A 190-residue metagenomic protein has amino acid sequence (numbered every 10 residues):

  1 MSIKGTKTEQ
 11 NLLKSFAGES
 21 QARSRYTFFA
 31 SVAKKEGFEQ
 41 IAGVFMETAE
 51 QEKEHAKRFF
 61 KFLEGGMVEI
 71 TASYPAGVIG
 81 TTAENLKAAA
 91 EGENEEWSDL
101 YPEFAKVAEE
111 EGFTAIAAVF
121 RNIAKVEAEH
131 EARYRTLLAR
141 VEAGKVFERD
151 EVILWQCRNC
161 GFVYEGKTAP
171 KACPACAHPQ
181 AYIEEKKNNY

Functional and structural regions predicted by a protein language model:
M1-Y190: Non-heme di-metal
